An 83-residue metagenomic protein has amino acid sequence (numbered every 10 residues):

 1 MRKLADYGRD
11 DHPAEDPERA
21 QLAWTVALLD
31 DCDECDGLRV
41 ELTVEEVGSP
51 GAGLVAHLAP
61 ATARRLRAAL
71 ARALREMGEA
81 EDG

Functional and structural regions predicted by a protein language model:
M1-G83: Positively charged, low-complexity terminal tracts and the immediately adjacent first secondary-structure elements
